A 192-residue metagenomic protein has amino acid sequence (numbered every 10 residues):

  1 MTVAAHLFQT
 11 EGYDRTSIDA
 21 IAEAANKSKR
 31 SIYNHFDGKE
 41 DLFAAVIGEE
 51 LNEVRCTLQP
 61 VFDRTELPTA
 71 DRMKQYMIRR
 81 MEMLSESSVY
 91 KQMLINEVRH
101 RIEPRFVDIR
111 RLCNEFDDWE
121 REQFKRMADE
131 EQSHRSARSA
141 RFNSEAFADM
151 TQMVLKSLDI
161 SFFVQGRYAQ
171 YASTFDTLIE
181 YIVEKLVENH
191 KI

Functional and structural regions predicted by a protein language model:
V3, L7-D41, A45: Helix-turn-helix
V3-T10, E53, T57-V61, M150-S161: Solvent-exposed, amphipathic alpha-helical segments
K39, E50, V54, Y76-R80 (+4 more regions): Hydrophobic/aromatic residues within well-ordered alpha-helical segments
A45, Q59-E86, S144-A148: Hydrophobic alpha-helical connector segments
N52-R55, Q59, P104-S133, E145-D149 (+1 more regions): Amphipathic alpha-helical packing segments from all-alpha helical-bundle domains
D71-R72, R79, M83-V107, I160: Amphipathic alpha-helical segments used for helix-helix packing
Q92-I95, R110, Q132-I179, K191-I192: Hydrophobic/aromatic-rich alpha-helical bundle segments in the mid-to-C-terminal region
E184-I192: Generic C-terminal helix-cap and adjacent flexible tail
